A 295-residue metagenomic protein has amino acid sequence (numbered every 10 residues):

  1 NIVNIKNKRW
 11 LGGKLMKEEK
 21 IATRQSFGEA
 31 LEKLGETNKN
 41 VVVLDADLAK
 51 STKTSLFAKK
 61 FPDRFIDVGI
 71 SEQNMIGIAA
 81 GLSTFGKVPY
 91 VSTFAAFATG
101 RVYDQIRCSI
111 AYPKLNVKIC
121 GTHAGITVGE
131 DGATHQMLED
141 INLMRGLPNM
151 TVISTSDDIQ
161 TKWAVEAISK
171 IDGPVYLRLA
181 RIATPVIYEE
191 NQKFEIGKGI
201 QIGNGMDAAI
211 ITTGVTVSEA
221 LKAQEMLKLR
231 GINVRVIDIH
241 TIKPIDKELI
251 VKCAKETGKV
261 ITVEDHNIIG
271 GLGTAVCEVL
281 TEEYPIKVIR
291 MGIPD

Functional and structural regions predicted by a protein language model:
N1-V3: Short, low-complexity, intrinsically disordered N-terminal modules that encode targeting/processing signals
I5-R178, A183: Thiamine diphosphate
W10, Q25, T37-N40, L48-K59 (+2 more regions): Thiamine diphosphate
